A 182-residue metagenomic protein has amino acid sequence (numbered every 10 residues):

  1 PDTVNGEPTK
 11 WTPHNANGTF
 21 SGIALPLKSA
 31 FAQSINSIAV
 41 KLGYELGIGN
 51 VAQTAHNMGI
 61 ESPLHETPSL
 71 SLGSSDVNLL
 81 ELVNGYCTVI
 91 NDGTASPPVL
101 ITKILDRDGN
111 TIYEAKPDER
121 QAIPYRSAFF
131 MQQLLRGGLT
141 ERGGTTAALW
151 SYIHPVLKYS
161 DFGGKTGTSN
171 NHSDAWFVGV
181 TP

Functional and structural regions predicted by a protein language model:
P1-V51, A95, R107-G137: Conserved catalytic neighborhood of penicillin-recognizing serine enzymes
T3-N15, T19, G47-N84: Mid-domain, small-residue-enriched loop/turn segments at the edges of structured enzyme/sensor domains
S29, N78-N84, T88-P182: A penicillin-recognizing enzyme superfamily signal
K41-L42, L72, G164-T166: Thr-Gly-centered strand-to-loop micro-motif
L42, T67-P68, I101: Proline- and acidic/polar-enriched loop/turn elements at helix boundaries
